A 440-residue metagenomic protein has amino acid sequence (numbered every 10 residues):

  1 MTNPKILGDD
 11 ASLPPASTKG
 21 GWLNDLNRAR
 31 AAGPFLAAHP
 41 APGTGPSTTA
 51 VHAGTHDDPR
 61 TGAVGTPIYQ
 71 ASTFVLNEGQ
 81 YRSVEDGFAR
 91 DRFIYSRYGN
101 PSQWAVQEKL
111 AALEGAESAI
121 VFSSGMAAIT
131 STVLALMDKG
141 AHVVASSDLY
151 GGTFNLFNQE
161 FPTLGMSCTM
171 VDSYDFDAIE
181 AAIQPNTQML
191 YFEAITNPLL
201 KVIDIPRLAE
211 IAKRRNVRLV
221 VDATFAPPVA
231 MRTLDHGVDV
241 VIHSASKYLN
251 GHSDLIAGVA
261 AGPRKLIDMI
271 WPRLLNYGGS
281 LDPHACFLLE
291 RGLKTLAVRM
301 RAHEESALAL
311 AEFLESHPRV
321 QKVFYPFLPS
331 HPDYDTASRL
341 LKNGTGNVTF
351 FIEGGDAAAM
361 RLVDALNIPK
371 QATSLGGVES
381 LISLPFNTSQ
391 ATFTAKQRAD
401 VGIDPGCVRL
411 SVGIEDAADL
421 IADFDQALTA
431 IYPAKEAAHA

Functional and structural regions predicted by a protein language model:
T2-G33, N158-Q159, L164-S167, P185 (+2 more regions): PLP-dependent enzyme catalytic core of the Aspartate aminotransferase-like
N3-P42, A50-H52, H56-P59, S118-R319 (+3 more regions): Conserved PLP-enzyme active-site core in the AAT-like
D57-G79, S83: Positively charged, low-complexity intrinsically disordered leader regions
T73, E78-A127, G152-E160: Conserved N-terminal alpha-helix of the aminotransferase class I/II PLP-enzyme fold
V75-G79, I267-D268, L296, G355-A358 (+2 more regions): Short, acidic Gly/Pro/Ser/Thr-rich loop/turn segments
K322-V408, V412: Conserved C-terminal alpha-helix-loop-beta "cap" of PLP-dependent enzymes that closes/shapes the active-site mouth
